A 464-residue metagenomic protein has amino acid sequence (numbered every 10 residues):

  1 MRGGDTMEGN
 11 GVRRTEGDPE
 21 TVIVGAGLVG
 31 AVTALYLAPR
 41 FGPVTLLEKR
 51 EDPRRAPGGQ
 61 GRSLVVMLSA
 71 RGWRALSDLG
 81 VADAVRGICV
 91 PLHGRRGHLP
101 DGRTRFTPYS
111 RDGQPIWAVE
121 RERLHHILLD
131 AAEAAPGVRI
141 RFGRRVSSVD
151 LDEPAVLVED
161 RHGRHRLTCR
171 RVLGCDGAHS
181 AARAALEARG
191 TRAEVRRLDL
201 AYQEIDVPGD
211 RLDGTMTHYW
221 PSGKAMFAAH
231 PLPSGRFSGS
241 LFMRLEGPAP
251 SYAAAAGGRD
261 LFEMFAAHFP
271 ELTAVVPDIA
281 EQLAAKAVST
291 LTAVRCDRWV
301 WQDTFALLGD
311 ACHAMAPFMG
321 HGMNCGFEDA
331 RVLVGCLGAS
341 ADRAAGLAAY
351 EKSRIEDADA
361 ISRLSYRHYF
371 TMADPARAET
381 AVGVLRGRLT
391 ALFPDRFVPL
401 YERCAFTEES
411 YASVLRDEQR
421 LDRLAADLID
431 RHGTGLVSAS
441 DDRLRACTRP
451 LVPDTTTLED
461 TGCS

Functional and structural regions predicted by a protein language model:
M1-T21, P39-R40: Extreme N-terminal leader/targeting segments of oxidoreductases
V12-E16, G335-S464: C-terminal helical "tail/cap" subdomain of flavin- and related membrane-associated enzymes
R13-P19, A38, S69-E204, P248 (+5 more regions): Conserved N-terminal helical subregion
V22-F41, G174, I205, A287-D374 (+1 more regions): Conserved mid-domain beta->alpha element of the FAD-binding
V29, D52, H179: Conserved Rossmann-like nucleotide-cofactor binding loop
A38-G61: Glycine-rich FAD pyrophosphate-binding loop
L46-L47, G174, W220, L308: Generic enzyme active-site microenvironment
D130, A135, R144-L291, R295-V300: Conserved FAD-binding catalytic core of PHBH/FMO-like flavoproteins
